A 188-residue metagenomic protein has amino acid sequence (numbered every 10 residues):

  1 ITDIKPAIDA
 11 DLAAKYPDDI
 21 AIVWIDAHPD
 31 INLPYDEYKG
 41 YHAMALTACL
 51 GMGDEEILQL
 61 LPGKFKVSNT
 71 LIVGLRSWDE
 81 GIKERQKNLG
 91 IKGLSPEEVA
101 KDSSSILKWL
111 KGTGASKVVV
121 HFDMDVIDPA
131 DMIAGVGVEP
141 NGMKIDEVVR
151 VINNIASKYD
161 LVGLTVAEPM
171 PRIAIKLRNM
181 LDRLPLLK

Functional and structural regions predicted by a protein language model:
I1-Q59, K158-Y159: Active-site histidine-anchored catalytic micro-motif
T2, I25, V73, V120-M124 (+1 more regions): Active-site flanking residues adjacent to catalytic metal/cofactor-binding acidic residues
A7-I8, L12-D18, R85-K188: Catalytic cores of soluble, metal-dependent hydrolases
W24-A27, L50, I72-S77, S95-E97 (+1 more regions): Short, structured patches in soluble enzyme cores that scaffold and shape functional sites
A27-I31, S77, M124-V126, P171: Short, glycine/acidic-enriched loop or turn micro-motifs at the edges of active sites
H42-A45, K66, I82: Internal, well-ordered alpha-helical segments in soluble enzyme and binding-protein domains
P62-V73: Alpha-helix-centered segments that form part of catalytic cores
W78-E84: Short, glycine/polar-rich helix-capping loops at beta-to-alpha or helix-loop-helix junctions that flank or form
